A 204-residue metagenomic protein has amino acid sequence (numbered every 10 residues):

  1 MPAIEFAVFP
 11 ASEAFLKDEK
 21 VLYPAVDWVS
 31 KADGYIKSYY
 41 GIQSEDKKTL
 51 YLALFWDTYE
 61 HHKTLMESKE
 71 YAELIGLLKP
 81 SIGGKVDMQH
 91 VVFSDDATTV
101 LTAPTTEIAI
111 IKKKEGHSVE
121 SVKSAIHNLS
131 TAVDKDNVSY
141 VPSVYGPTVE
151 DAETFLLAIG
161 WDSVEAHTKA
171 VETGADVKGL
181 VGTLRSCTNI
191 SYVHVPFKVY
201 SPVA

Functional and structural regions predicted by a protein language model:
M1-A204: Short S/T/G/P-rich N-terminal loop/turn motif that feeds into the first structured element of a domain
